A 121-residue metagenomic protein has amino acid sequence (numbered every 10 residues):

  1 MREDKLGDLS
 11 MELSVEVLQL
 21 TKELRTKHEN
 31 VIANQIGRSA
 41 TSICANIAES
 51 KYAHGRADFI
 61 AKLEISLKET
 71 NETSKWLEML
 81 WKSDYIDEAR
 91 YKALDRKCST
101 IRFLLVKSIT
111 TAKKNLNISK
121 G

Functional and structural regions predicted by a protein language model:
M1-G121: Amphipathic alpha-helical assembly/interaction segments
